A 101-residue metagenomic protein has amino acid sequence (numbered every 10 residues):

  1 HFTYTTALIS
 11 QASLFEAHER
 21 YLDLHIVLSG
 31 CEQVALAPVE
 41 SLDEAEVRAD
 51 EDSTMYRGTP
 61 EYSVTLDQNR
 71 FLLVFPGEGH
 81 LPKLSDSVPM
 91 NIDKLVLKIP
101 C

Functional and structural regions predicted by a protein language model:
H1-H18, L28-D43, P76: Conserved short histidine dyad/triad with adjacent acidic residue
T3-E19, A49-P60, L81: Short acidic (Asp/Glu) patches
E19-Q33, P38-E40, V47-R57, K98-I99: Short, conserved beta-strand element in jelly-roll/cupin
L24, F71-L73, P89-C101: A short hydrophobic beta-strand segment most commonly corresponding to one strand of the jelly-roll/cupin
L24, Y62-V64: Short, surface-exposed secondary-structure edge patches
L36-P38, K83-D86: A short secondary-structure junction signal
E40-L42, H80, P89: Short, surface-exposed beta-strand-loop junctions and turns on beta-sheet-rich folds
T65-L84: Conserved metal-binding segment of the jelly-roll/cupin
